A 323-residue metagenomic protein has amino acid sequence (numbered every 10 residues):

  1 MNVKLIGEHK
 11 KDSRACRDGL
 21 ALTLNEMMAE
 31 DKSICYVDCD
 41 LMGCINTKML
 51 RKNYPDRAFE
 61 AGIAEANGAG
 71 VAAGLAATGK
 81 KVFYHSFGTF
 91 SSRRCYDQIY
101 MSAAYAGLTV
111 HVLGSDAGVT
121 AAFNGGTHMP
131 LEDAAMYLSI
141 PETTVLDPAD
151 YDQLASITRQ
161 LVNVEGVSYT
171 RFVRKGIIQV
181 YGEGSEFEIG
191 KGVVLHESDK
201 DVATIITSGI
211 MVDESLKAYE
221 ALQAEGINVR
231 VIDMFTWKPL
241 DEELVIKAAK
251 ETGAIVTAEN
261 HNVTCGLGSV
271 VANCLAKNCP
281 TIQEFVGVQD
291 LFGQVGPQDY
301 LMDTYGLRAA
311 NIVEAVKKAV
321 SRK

Functional and structural regions predicted by a protein language model:
M1-R171, G176: Thiamine diphosphate
N2-L5, E30-S33, G43-K52, A121-A122 (+1 more regions): Thiamine diphosphate
